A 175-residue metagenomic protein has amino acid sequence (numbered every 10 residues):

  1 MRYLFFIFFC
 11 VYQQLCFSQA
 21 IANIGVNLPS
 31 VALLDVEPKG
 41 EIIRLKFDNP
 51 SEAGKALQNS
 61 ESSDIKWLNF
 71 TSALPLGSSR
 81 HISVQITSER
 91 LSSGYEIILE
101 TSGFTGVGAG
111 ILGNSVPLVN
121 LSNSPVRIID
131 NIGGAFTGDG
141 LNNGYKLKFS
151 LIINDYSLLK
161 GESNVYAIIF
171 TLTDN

Functional and structural regions predicted by a protein language model:
M1-N23: Bacterial Sec-dependent N-terminal signal peptides
Q19-G110, R127-N175: N-terminal small/polar-rich segments of proteins
V107-V119: Surface-exposed loop/turn segments flanking beta-strands in extracellular/periplasmic regions
N120-V126: Extracellular beta-sheet repeat scaffolds used for adhesion and glycan interaction
